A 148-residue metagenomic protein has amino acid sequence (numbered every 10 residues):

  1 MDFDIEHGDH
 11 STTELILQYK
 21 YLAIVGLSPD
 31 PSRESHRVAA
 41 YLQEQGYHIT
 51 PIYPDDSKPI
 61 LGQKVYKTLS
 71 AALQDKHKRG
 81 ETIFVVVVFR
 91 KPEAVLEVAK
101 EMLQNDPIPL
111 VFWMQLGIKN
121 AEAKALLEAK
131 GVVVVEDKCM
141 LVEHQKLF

Functional and structural regions predicted by a protein language model:
M1-Q18: Short N-terminal or domain-adjacent regulatory/targeting segments
F3-G8, I60-E81, V87-A99: Glycine-rich, highly charged phosphate/nucleotide-binding loops
Y21, F84-V85: Structural motif
A23-V25: Conserved beta-strand elements of the Class I
S32-R33, A40-L61: NAD(P)-binding Rossmann-fold cofactor-contacting core
P54-D55, A71, Q115-K119, K138-V142: Short, acidic/turn-prone active-site loops that include or flank metal/cofactor- and phosphate-binding residues
L103-L127: ADP-ribose/adenylate-binding Rossmann-like module
G131-F148: Active-site capping/gating segments
